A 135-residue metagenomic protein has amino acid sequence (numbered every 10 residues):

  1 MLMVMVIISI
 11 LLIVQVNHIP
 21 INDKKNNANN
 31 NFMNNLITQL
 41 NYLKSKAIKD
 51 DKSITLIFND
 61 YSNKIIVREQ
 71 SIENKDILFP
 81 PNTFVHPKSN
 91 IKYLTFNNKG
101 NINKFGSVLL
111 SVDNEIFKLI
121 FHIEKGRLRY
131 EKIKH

Functional and structural regions predicted by a protein language model:
M1-I19: N-terminal single-pass transmembrane signal-anchor helix
H18-N31, T38, S45, K49 (+1 more regions): N-terminal helix-rich module
